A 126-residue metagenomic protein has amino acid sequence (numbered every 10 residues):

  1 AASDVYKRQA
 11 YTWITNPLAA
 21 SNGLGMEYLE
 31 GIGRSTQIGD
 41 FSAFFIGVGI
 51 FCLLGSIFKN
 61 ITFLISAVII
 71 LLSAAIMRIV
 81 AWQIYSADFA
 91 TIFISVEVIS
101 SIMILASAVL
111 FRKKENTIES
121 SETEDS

Functional and structural regions predicted by a protein language model:
A1-Y6: Short, small-residue-biased leader/transition segments that mark boundaries at the very start of proteins
K7-L18: Alpha-helical transmembrane segments of multi-pass membrane proteins
R8-Q9, I70-V80: Aromatic-anchored segments of alpha-helical transmembrane domains
P17-I38: Interfacial loop at the N-terminal end of multi-pass membrane proteins
G33-L54, I69, S73: Core segments of alpha-helical transmembrane spans in multipass integral membrane proteins
N60-I70: Membrane-interfacial loop-to-transmembrane alpha-helix junctions, especially the N-terminal start
A87-V98: Non-cytosolic membrane-interface motifs at loop->transmembrane helix junctions
S101-S120: Membrane-water interface at the C-terminal end of transmembrane alpha helices
